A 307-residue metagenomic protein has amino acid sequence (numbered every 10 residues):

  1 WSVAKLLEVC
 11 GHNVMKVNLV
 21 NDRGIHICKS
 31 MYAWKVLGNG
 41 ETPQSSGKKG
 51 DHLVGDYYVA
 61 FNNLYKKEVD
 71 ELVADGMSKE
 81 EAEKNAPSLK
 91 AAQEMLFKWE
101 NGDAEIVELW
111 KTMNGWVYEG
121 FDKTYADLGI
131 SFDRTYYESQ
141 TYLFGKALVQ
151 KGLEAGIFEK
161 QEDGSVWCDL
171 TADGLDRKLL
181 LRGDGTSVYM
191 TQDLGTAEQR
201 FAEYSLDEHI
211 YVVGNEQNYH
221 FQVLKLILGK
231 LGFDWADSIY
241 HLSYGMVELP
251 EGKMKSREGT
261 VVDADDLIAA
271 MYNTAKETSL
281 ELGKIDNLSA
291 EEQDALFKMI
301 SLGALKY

Functional and structural regions predicted by a protein language model:
W1-Y307: NTP-dependent nucleotidyl-transfer catalytic core
